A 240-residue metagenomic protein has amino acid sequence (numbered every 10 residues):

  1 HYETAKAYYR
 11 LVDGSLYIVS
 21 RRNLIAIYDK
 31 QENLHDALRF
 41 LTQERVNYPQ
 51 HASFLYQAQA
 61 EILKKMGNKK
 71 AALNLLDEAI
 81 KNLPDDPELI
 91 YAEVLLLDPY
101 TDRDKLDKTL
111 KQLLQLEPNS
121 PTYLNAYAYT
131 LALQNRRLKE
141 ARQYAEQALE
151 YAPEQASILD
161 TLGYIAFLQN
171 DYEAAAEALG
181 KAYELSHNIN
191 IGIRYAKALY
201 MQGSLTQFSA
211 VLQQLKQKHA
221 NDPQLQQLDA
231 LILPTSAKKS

Functional and structural regions predicted by a protein language model:
H1-S240: Alpha-solenoid helical repeat scaffolds
